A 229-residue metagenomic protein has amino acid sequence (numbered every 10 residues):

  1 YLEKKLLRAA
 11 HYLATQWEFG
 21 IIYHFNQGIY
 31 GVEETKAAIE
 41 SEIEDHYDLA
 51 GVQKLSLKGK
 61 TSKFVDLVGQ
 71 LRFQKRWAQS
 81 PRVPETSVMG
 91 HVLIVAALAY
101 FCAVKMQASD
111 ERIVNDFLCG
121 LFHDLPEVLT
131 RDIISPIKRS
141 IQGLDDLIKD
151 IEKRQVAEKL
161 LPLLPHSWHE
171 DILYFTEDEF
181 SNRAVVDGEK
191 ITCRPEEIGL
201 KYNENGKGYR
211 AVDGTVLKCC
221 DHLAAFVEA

Functional and structural regions predicted by a protein language model:
Y1-F64, D116-F117, P162-A229: Histidine/acidic-rich helix-loop-helix segments that form or flank divalent-metal centers in metalloenzyme catalytic
K4-K5, T86-V88, P136-P162, G214-K218: Divalent-cation-assisted or electrostatically stabilized phosphate/pyrophosphate-binding catalytic cores
K5-R8, Y12-Q16, L93-A103, E111-I133 (+2 more regions): Active-site alpha-helical segments that house and flank conserved acidic catalytic motifs for diphosphate chemistry
G20-Y30, C102-R112, P136-I137: Inter-helical turn/loop segments and adjacent helix faces that build the functional surface of alpha-helical bundle
T61-A78: Short alpha-helical hairpin
K75-R76, L129-P136, E197-L200: Short acidic (Asp/Glu) and glycine-rich catalytic loops that position anionic groups and cofactors
P81-N115, E197-N203: Alpha-helical phosphate/pyrophosphate-handling elements in metalloenzyme active cores
A108-L118, V128-G143, L164-F175: Short acidic alpha-helical/loop segments enriched in Asp/Glu that coordinate divalent cations
